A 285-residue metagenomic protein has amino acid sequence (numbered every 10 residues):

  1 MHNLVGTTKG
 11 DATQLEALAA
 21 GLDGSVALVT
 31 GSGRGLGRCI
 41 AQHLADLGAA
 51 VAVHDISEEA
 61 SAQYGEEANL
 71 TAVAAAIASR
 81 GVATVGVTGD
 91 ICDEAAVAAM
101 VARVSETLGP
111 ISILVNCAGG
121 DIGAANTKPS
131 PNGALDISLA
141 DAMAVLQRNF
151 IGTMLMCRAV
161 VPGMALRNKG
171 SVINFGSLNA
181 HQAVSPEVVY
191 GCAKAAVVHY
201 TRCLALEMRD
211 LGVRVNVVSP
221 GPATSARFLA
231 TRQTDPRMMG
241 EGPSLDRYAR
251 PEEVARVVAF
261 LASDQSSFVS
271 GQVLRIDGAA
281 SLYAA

Functional and structural regions predicted by a protein language model:
H2-L18, Q182, L245, A259 (+1 more regions): Short C-terminal tail/terminal secondary-structure segment of NAD(P)H-dependent dehydrogenase/reductase domains
Q14-H54: Canonical Rossmann dinucleotide-binding motif of NAD(H)/NADP(H)-dependent dehydrogenases/reductases, specifically
A125-L146, M239: Substrate-binding pocket helix/loop in short-chain dehydrogenase/reductase
C157, A193, T201: Active-site helix of classical SDR
P162, L206-E207, S267: Alpha-helical segment proximal to the catalytic Tyr-Lys
S177: Residue(s) in the substrate-gating loop at a strand-loop-helix junction that position the organic substrate next
R209, R214, V269-G271: Short, small/polar-rich loop/turn modules that mediate ligand/substrate recognition or access, typified
